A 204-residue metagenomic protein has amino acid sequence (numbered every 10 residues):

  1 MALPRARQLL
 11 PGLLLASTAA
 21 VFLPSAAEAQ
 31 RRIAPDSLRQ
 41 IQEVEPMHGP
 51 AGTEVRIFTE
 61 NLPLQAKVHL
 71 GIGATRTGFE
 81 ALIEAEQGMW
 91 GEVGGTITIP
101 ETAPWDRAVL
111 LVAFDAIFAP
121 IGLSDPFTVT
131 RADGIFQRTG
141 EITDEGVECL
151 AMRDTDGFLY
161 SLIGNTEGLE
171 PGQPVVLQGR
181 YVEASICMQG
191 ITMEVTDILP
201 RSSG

Functional and structural regions predicted by a protein language model:
M1-L13: Bacterial N-terminal signal peptides that target proteins for export
P11-V21: Bacterial N-terminal signal peptides
A26-F136, G146-C149, R153, V176-G204: Extracytoplasmic/secretory-pathway segments with low complexity and glycosylation-like composition
G157-L169: Beta-strand/loop nucleic-acid-binding surfaces
T166-Q178: Short nucleic-acid-contacting surface segments enriched for D/E, G, S/T with interspersed K/R
